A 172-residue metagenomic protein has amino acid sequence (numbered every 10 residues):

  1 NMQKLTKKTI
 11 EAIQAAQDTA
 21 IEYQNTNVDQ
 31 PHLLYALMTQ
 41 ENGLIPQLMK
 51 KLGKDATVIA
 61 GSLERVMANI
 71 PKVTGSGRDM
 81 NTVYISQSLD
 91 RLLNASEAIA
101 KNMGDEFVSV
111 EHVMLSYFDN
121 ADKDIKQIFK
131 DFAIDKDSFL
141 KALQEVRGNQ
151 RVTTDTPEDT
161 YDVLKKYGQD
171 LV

Functional and structural regions predicted by a protein language model:
N1-V172: Histone-fold recognition with a strong bias for associated Lys/Arg-rich disordered tails
